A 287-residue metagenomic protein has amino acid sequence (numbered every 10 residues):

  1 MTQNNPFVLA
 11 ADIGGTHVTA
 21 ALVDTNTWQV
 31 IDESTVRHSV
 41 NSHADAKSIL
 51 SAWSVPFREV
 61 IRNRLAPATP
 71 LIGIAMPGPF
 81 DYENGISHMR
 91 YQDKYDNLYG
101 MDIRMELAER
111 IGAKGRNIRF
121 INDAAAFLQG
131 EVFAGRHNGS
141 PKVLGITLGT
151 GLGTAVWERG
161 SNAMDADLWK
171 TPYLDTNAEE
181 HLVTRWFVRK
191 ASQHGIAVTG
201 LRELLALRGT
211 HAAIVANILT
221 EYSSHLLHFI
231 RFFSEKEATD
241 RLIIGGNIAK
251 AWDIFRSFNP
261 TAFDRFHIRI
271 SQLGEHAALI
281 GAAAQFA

Functional and structural regions predicted by a protein language model:
Q3-G78: Conserved phosphate-binding loops in N-terminal lobes of ATP-dependent enzymes of the actin/Hsp70/sugar-kinase
N5-F7, V23, S34-R37, D45-A46 (+5 more regions): Glycine/GP-enriched mid-protein hinge/lid loop-to-helix segment characteristic of carbohydrate kinases
A11-H17, I146-G151, N247: A short acidic Gly-Thr/Ser loop motif
H17, G78-Y82, L152, K250: Feature marks short, surface-exposed loop/turn motifs that line or immediately flank catalytic pockets and channel
S39-L65, V188-I254, F258-P260, H267-A278: Adenine-nucleotide phosphate-binding core of ATP-dependent small-molecule kinases
S42-S54, L71-I72, G78-K142, D253-D264: Glycine-rich phosphate-binding loop and adjoining helix at the ATP-binding site of ATP-dependent phosphoryl-transfer
I61, A283-A287: Short, hydrophobic alpha-helical segments
